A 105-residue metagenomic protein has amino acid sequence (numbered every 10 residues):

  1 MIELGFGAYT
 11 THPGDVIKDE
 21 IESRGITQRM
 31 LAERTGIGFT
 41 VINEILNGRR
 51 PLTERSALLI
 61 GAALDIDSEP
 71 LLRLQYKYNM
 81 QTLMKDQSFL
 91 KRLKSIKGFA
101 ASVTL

Functional and structural regions predicted by a protein language model:
M1-I26: A short, Lys/Arg-rich alpha-helix, primarily the initiator
E22, E33, A62: Short polybasic/polar patches that bind polyanions
Q28-R29, R49: N-terminal secretory/targeting leader peptides
R29, T40, E69: Key DNA-contact positions within bacterial/archaeal DNA-binding proteins
G36-L52, L59-G61: Recognition helix of helix-turn-helix/homeodomain-like DNA-binding domains that insert into the DNA major groove
R55-P70: DNA major-groove recognition helix of helix-turn-helix/homeodomain DNA-binding modules
L72-L105: Short, charged recognition helix plus adjacent turn of helix-turn-helix-like nucleic-acid-binding domains
